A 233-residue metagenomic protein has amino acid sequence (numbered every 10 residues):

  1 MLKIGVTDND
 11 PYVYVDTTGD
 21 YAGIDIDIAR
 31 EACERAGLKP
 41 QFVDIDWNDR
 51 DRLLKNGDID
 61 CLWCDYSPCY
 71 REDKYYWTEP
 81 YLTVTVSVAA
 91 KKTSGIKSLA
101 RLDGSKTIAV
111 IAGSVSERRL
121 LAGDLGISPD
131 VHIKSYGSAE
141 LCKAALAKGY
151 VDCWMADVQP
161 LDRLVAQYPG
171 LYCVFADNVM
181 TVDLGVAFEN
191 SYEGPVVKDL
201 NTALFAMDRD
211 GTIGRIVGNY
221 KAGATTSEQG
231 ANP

Functional and structural regions predicted by a protein language model:
M1-Q41, T212-P233: N-terminal hydrophobic or amphipathic helices and topogenic motifs
K3, T7-P11, G19-E34, Y66 (+3 more regions): Bilobed "Venus flytrap"/periplasmic-binding protein-like clamshell domains and structurally analogous long
T7-D8, T83-A90, D162-F205, K221-P233: Periplasmic-binding protein-like
G23-R35, T93-S94, A100-R101, S105-V115 (+1 more regions): Extended ligand-binding regions for polar small-molecule ligands
I26, Q41-R52, I133-K148: Short helix-initiation/N-cap motifs at beta->coil->alpha
R30, E34-R35, K39-L102, Y172-V179 (+1 more regions): Acidic, polar ligand-binding/catalytic clefts
K39-F42, V115-Y136, P169, C173-V174 (+1 more regions): Ligand-binding clefts/hinges and TM-proximal coupling segments of bilobed small-molecule sensing domains
D49-R52, C64-K74, R119-A122, A145-T181: A ligand-binding cleft/hinge motif common to bilobed small-molecule-binding domains
